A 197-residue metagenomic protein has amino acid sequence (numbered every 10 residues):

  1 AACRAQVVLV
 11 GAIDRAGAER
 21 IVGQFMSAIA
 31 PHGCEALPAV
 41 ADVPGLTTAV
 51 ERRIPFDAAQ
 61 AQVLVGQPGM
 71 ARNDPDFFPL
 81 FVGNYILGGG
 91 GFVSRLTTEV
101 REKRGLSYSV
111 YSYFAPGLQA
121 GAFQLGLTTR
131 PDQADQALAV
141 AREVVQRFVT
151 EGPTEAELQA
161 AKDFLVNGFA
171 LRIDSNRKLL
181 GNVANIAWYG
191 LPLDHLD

Functional and structural regions predicted by a protein language model:
A1-E35, R53, P79, K103-R104 (+1 more regions): Charge-rich, well-structured scaffold segments of protease-associated domains
E35-V93: His/Glu-based metal-binding/catalytic segments typifying zinc-dependent metallopeptidases
V93-S94, S175: Short linear Ser/Thr-Pro motifs
